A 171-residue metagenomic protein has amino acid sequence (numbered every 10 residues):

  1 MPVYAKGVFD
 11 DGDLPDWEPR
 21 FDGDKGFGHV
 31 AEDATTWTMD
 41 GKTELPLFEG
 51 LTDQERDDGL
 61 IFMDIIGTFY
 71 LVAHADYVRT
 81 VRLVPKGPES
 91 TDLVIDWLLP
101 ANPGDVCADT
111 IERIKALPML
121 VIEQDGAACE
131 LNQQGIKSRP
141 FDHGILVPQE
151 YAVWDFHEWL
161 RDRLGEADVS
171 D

Functional and structural regions predicted by a protein language model:
M1-D171: C-terminal catalytic domain of Rieske-type non-heme iron oxygenases
